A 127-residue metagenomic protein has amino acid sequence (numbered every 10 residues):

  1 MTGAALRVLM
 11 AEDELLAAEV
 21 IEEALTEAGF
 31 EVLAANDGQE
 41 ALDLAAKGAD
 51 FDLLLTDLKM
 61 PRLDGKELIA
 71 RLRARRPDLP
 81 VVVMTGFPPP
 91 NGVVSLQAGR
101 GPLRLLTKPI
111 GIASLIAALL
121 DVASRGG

Functional and structural regions predicted by a protein language model:
E12: Conserved acidic carboxylate
E19-E27: Charged docking surfaces used in two-component/phosphorelay signaling
G29-N36, L44: Short hydrophobic/Thr-rich beta-strand motif most characteristic of the beta2 strand and flanking loop of CheY-like
N36-E40, D64-L68: Acidic catalytic/metal-coordinating carboxylates
T56: Active-site T/S-Asp motif of two-component receiver
M60: Receiver (REC) domain active-site loop signature in two-component systems and cognate sites in sensor histidine kinases
E67, L79, P88-T107, A113-A118: Alpha4 helix (beta4-alpha4-beta5 surface) of REC/receiver domains from two-component response regulators
M84-T85: Hydrophobic/aromatic residues positioned on beta-strands within the core alpha/beta folds
